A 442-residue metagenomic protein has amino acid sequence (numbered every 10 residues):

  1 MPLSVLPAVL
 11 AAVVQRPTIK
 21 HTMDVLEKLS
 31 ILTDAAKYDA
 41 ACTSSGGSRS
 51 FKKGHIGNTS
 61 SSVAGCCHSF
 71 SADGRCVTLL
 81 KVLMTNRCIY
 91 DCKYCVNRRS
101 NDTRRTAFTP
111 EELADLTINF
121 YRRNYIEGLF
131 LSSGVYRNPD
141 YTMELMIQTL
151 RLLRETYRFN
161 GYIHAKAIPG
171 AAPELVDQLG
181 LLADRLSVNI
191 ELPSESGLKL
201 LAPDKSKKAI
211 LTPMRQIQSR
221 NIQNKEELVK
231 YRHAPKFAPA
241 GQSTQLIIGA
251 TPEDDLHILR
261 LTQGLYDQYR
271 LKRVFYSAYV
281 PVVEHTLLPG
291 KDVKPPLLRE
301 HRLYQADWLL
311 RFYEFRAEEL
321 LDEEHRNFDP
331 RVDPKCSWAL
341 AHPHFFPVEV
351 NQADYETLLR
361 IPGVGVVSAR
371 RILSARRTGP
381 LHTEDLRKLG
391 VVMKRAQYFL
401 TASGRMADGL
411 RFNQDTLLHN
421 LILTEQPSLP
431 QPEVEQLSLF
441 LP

Functional and structural regions predicted by a protein language model:
M1-R87, V392, L400, D408-Q431 (+1 more regions): Flexible, acidic/Gly-rich N-terminal and inter-domain linker regions that tether and position cofactor-handling modules
L79, C92, L131, V188 (+1 more regions): Conserved, mostly hydrophobic/aromatic
V82-E111: Canonical Radical SAM [4Fe-4S] cluster-binding loop centered on the CxxxCxxC motif and its immediate flanking residues
A114, N119, R137-L320: Conserved AdoMet/S-adenosylmethionine-binding subsite of the radical SAM
I118-S132, A306: Short Fe-S-cluster ligation motifs
L287-L359, R395-Q426, P432-P442: Long, highly charged, low-complexity intrinsically disordered interaction regions that mediate electrostatic DNA/RNA
A375-R376: Residue-level signature of tetratricopeptide-repeat
